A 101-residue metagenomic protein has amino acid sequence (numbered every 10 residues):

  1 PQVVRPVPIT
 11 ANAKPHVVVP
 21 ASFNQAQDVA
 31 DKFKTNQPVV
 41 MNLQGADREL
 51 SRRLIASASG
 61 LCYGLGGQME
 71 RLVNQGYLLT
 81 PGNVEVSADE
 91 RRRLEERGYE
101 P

Functional and structural regions predicted by a protein language model:
P1-Q37, Q44, S59-Y63, Q68-P101: Positively charged, small/polar-rich N-terminal and surface patches that mediate targeting and assembly and bind
V40-L43, S51: Short, charged beta-strand/loop "edge" motif centered at a coil->beta-strand transition that forms conserved
S51-R52, E85: Short amphipathic alpha-helices within nucleic acid-binding modules
R52, A56, G60: Short alpha-helical basic/polar micro-motif
